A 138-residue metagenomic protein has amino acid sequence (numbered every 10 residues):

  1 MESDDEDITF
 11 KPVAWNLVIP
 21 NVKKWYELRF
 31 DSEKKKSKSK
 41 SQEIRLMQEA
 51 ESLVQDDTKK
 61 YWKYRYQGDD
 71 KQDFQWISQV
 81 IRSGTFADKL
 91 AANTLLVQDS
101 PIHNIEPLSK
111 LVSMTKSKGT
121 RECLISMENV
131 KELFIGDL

Functional and structural regions predicted by a protein language model:
M1-L138: Charge-rich, low-complexity intrinsically disordered regions
